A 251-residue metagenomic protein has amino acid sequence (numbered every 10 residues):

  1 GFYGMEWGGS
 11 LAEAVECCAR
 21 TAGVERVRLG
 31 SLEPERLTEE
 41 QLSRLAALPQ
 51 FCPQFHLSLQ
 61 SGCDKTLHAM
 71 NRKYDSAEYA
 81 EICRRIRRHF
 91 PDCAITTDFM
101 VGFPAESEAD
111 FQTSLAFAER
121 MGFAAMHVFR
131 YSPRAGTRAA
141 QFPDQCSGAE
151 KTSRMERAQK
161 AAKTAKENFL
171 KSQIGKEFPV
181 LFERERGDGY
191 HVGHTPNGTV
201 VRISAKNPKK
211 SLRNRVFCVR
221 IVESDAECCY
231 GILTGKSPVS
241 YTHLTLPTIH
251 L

Functional and structural regions predicted by a protein language model:
G1-E108: Conserved SAM/AdoMet-binding glycine-rich loop
A14-C18, S114, A158, T242: Aromatic/hydrophobic pocket-lining residues that form π-stacking "cages" and hydrophobic walls in ligand
L29, L57, D98, M126 (+3 more regions): Residue-level signature of catalytic and energy-coupling elements of molecular machines, predominantly ATP/GTP-dependent
Q41-L42, S114, A205: Short beta-alpha junctions and helix-cap segments that line functional grooves
P53, K65-L181: A structural motif corresponding to the C-terminal lobe/cap of the Radical SAM core domain
L59-S61, R130-A135, T195-N197: Short, small-residue-rich loop/turn micro-motifs
Q141-S240, L244: Terminal RNA-binding accessory module
H243-L251: Single conserved hydrophobic/aromatic residue that forms the stacking wall/gate of nucleotide- or nucleobase-binding
